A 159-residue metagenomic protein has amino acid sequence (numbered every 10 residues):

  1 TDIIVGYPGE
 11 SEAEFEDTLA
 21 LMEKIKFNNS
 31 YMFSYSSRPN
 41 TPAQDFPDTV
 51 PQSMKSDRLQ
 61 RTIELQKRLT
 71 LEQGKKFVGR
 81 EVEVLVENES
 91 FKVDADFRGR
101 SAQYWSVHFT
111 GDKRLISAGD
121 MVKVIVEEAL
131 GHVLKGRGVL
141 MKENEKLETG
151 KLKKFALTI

Functional and structural regions predicted by a protein language model:
T1-T41, R61-E72: Conserved C-terminal portion of the radical SAM core fold that forms the substrate/S-adenosylmethionine-binding
D45-I159: Terminal RNA-binding accessory module
